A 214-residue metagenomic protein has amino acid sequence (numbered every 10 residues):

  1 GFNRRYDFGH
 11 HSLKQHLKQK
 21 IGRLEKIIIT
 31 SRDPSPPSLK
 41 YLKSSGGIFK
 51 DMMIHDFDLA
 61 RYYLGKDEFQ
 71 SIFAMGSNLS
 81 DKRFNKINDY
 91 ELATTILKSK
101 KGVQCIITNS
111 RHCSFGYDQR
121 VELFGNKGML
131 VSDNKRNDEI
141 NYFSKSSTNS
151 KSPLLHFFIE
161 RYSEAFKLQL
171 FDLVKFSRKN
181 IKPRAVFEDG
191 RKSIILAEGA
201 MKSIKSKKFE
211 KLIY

Functional and structural regions predicted by a protein language model:
G1-S38: A contiguous active-site-proximal alpha/beta segment in oxidoreductase catalytic domains
G9-H10, D56-F57, I140, K167-L173 (+1 more regions): A general structural signal for well-ordered alpha-helical segments in protein cores
E25, E91-A93, Q119: Change "...and in nucleic-acid phosphodiester-cleaving endonucleases..." to "...and in nucleic-acid processing enzymes
T30, M75, F124: Alpha/beta-hydrolase-fold catalytic nucleophile elbow
P36-Q104, T108-F115, E188: Rossmann-like dinucleotide-binding domain that binds NAD(P)(H)
G46-G47, F157-E160, K179-P183, F187: Active-site rim elements
N85, K100-L168, V186: NAD(P)-dinucleotide binding in Rossmann-like oxidoreductases
K100, L173-Y214: C-terminal helix-rich "cap/oligomerization" subdomain common to oxidoreductases
